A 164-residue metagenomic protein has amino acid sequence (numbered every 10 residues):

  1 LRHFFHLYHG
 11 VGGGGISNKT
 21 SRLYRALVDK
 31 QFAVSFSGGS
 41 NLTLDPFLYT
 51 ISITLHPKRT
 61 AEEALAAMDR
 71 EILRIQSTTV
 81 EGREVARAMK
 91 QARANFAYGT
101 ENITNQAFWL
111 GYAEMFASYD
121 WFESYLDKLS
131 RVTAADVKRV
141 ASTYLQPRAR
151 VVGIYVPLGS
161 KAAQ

Functional and structural regions predicted by a protein language model:
L1-F5, Y24, D69, K138 (+1 more regions): Generic solvent-exposed, charged/amphipathic alpha-helical segments that serve as macromolecular interface scaffolds
L1-T20, A26: His/Glu-based metal-binding/catalytic segments typifying zinc-dependent metallopeptidases
L23-R131, R150-P157, A163: M16 family metallopeptidases and their MPP-like homologs
S37, D136-K138: Mature hydrolase/peptidase catalytic cores and their serpin-fold inhibitory cores, especially in secreted
K138-V156: Bilobed periplasmic-binding protein-like "clamshell/Venus-flytrap" ligand-binding domains
